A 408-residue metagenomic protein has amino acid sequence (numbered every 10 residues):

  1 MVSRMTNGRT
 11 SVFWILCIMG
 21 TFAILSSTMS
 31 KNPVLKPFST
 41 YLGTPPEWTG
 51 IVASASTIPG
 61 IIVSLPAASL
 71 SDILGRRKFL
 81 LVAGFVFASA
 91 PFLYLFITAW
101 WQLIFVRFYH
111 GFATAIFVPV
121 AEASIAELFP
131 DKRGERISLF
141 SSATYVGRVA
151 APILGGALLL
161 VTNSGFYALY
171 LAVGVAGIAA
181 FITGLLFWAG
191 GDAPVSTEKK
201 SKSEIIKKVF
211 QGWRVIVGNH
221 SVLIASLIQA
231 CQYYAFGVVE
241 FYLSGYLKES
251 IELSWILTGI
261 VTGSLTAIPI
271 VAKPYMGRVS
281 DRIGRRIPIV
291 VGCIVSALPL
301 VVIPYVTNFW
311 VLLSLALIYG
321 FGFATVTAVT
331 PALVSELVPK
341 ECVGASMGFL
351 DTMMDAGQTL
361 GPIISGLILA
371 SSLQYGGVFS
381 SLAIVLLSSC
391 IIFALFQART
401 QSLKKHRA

Functional and structural regions predicted by a protein language model:
V2-T10, G191-A225: Juxtamembrane intracellular "pre-TM" segments in multi-pass secondary transporters
G8-T57, L223-I224, I228, Y233-S250: Helix-loop boundary and gating motifs at the non-cytosolic
T57-L65, R148-V149, T266-P274, Q358-T359: Residue-level signature of mid-helix packing/kink "hotspots" within the transmembrane helices of 12-pass Major
G75, F96-Q102, P130, N163 (+3 more regions): Helix-breaking motifs and short loop linkers at transmembrane-helix boundaries and internal kinks in secondary membrane
K78-F92, I287-V302: Structural signature of the two symmetry-related core transmembrane helices
A90, W101-Y109, P299, W310-I318: Paired small-residue
V106-Y145, L333: Cytoplasmic helix-loop-helix junction between adjacent transmembrane helices in 12-TM secondary transporters
A168-L185, V378-A394: Symmetry-related core transmembrane helices of the 12-TM Major Facilitator Superfamily/SLC fold
